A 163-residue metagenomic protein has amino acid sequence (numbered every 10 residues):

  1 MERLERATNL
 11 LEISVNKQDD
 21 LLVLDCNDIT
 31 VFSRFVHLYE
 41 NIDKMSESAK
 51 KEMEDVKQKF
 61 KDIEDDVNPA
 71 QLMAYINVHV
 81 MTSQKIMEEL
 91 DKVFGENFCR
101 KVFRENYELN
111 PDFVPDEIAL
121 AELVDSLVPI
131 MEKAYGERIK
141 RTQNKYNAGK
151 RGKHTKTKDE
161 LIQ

Functional and structural regions predicted by a protein language model:
M1-Q71: Short N-terminal mixed-charge amphipathic segments
T8-L10, Q84, E88: Residue-level detector of functional hotspots within protein domains
N9, N16, N27, N41 (+6 more regions): Detector for Asparagine
L24-V31, F35-L38, I42-A49, Y75 (+6 more regions): Intrinsic-disorder-associated interaction segments
D65-I86: Intrinsically disordered, low-complexity acidic Ser/Thr-rich regulatory segments
E88-Q163: C-terminal charged interaction modules
